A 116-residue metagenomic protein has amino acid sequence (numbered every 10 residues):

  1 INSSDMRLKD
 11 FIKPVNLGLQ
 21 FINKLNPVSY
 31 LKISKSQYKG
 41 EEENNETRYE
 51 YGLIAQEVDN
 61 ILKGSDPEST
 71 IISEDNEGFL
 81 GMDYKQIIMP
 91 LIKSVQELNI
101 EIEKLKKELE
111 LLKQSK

Functional and structural regions predicted by a protein language model:
I1-S3, L8, I22-K24: Acidic, glycine- and Ser/Thr-rich low-complexity intrinsically disordered tracts in extracellular/secreted proteins
S4, K9-F11, E68-K116: C-terminal intramolecular chaperone/auto-processing assembly modules
R7-K13, E43-R48: Short, polar/charged loop or turn motifs at beta-strand boundaries
V15-F21, I54, L91: Stable alpha-helical elements in mature extracytoplasmic
L17-N44: Acidic, glycine-rich loop-and-strand cores that form catalytic or ligand-binding grooves in diverse globular domains
K24-P27, A55-E68: Glycine-rich, acidic and aromatic/proline-enriched surface loops and short helix-turn segments that act as binding
Y51-G52, L80: Residues that recognize and position ribonucleotide moieties
